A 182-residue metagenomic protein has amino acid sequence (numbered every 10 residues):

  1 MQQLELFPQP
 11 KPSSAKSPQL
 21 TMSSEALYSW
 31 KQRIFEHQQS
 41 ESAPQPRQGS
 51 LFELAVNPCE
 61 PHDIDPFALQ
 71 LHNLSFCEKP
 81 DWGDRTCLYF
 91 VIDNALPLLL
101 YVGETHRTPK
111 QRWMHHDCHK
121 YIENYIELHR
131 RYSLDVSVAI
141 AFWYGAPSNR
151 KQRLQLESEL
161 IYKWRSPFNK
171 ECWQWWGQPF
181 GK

Functional and structural regions predicted by a protein language model:
M1-R107, K151, F180-K182: GIY-YIG nuclease catalytic motif and its immediate N-terminal context
T21-S23, S75, H106, I122 (+3 more regions): Intrinsically disordered, low-complexity regions enriched in Ser/Pro/Gly/Gln/His and often acidic
A26, E78, P109, A139 (+2 more regions): Acidic, low-complexity intrinsically disordered regions
F35-S40, M114, C118, R165: Generic surface-pattern signal
H62-I64, H72, L134, L156-S158 (+1 more regions): Intrinsic disorder/low-complexity signal
E78-D81, H106-L154: Conserved short loop/helix modules at catalytic or binding sites in compact beta-alpha or helix-hairpin-helix contexts
W143-K182: Structure-specific nucleic-acid interaction/processing domains
